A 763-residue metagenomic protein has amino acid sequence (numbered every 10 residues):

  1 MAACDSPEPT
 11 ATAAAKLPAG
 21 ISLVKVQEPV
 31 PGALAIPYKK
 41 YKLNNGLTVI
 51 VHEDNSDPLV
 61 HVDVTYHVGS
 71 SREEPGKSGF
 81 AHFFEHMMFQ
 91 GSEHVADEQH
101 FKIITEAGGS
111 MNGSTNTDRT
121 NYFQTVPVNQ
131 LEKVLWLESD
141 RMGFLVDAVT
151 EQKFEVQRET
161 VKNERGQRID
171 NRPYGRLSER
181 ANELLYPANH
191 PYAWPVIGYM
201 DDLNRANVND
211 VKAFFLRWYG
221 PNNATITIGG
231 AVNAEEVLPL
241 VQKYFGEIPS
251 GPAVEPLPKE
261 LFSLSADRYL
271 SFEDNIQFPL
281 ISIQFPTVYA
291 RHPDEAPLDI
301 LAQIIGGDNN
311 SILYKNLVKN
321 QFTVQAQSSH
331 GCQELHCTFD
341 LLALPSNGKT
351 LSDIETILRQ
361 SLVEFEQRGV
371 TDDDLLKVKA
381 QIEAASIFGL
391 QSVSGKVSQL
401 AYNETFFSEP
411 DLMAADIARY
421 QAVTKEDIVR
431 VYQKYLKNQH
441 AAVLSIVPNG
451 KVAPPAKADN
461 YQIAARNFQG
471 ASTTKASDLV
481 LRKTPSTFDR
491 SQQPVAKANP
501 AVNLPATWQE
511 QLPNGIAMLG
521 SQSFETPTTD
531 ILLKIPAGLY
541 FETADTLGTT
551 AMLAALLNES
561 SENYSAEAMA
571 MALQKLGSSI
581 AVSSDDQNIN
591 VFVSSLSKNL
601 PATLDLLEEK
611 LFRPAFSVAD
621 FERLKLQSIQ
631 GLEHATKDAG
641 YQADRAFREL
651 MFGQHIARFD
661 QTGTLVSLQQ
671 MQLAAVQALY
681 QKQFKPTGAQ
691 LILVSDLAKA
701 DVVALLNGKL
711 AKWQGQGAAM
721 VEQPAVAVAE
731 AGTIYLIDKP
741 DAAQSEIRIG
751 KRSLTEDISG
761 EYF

Functional and structural regions predicted by a protein language model:
C4-I50, N233-E273, K315, I387 (+5 more regions): Proteolytic maturation boundary segments
S22-K40, E183-A224, A234, P252 (+8 more regions): Histidine-acidic residue clusters that define the catalytic metal-binding segment of zinc metallopeptidase domains
H52, D57-E73, G79-F83, D97-F144 (+12 more regions): M16 family metallopeptidases and their MPP-like homologs
E132-K133, A234-L238, P293, K349-D353 (+3 more regions): Short, conserved charged micro-motifs
E151, R158, K212-K243, H440-A441 (+2 more regions): Non-catalytic, conformational "gating/processing" segments within enzyme and secreted inhibitor domains
V161-R168, E260-D274, V378-G389, S595-L596 (+2 more regions): Short, conserved secondary-structure transition motifs
E756-F763: Short, intrinsically disordered, charge-balanced linker/junction segments flanking boundaries in proteins
